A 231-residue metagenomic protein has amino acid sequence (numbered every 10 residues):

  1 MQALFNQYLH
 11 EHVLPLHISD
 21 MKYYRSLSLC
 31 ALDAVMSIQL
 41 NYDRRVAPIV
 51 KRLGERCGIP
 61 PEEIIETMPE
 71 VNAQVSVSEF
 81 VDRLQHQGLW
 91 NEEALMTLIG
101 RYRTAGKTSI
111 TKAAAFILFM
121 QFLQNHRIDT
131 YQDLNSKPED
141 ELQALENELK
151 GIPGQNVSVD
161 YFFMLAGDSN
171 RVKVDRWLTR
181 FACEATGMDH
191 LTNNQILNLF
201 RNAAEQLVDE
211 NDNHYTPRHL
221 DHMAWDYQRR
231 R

Functional and structural regions predicted by a protein language model:
M1-Q39, V50-E79: N-terminal, charged low-complexity regulatory/assembly segments
M1-R25, L29, S109-R231: C-terminal accessory module of base-excision DNA glycosylases/AP lyases that mediates lesion recognition and DNA
S19, Y23, L40-D43, S76 (+6 more regions): Alpha-helix initiation/capping motif
A34, I38-Q39, Y102, L165 (+1 more regions): Alpha-helix C-capping/helix-to-loop hinge sites
M36-R44, C57-P61, Q124, N170 (+2 more regions): Short alpha-helix boundary/capping elements
V50, M68, L84, I99 (+3 more regions): A general structural motif at alpha-helix termini
I59-I152: Alpha-helical ds-nucleic-acid-binding substructure associated with the helix-hairpin-helix region of base-excision DNA
